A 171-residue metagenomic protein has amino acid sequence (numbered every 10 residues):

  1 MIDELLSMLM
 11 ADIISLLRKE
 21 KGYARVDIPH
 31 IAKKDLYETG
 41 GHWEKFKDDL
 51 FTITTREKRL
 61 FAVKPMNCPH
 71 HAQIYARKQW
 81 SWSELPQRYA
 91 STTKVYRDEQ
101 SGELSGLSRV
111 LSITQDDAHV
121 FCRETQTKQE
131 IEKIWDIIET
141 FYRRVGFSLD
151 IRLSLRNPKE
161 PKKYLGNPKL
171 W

Functional and structural regions predicted by a protein language model:
M1-W171: TRNA-recognition modules of translation machinery and tRNA-sensing kinases, especially anticodon-binding
